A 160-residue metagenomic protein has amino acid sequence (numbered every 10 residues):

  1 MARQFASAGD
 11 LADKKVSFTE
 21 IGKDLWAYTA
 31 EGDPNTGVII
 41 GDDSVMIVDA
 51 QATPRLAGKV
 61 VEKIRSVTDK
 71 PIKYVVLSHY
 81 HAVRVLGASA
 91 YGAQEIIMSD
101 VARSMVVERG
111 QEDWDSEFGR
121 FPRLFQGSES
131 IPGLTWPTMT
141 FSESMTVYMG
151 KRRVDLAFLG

Functional and structural regions predicted by a protein language model:
F5-E20: Short acidic, Pro/Gly- and aromatic-enriched capping/linker segments at domain boundaries
K15-V16, T36, S142-T146: Short, acidic/polar N-cap/turn motifs at the starts of alpha helices
S17-K63: Conserved beta-strand hairpin/beta-sheet module of binuclear metal-dependent hydrolase folds, prominently
F18-L25, L124-E129, G150-L156: Short Pro/Gly-enriched beta-strand edge/turn motifs at strand-loop
A27, V38-I40, M46-V48, K73-L77 (+2 more regions): Structural recognition of the beta-strand scaffold that forms the well-ordered cores of secreted hydrolase catalytic
E31-G32, G41-D43, A50-A52, H79 (+3 more regions): A mature extracytoplasmic/lumenal domain signature
E62-T146: Active-site HxH/HxHxD metal-binding segment of metal-dependent hydrolases
T140-G160: Core dinuclear metal-dependent hydrolase active-site scaffold
